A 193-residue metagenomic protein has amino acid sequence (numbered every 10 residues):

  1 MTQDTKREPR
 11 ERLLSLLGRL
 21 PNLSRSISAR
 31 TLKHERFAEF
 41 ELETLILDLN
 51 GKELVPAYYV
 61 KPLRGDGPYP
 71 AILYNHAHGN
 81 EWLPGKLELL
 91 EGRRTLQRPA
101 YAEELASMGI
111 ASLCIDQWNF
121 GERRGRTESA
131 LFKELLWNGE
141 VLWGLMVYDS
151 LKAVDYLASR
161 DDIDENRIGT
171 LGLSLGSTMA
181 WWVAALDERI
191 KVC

Functional and structural regions predicted by a protein language model:
M1-S24: N-terminal pre-domain segments of enzymes
L17-N22, G85-L87, N138-E140, E165: A short, structure-level motif marking secondary-structure boundaries and short turns
N22-G67, A71: N-terminal cap/lid segment of alpha/beta-hydrolase-fold proteins
L49-G51, K61, A77-G79, N119 (+1 more regions): Short, flexible loop/turn elements at secondary-structure junctions
A57-R64, A102-L105, W182: Short amphipathic alpha-helices and their capping/turn segments at secondary-structure boundaries
G67, N75-V154, A158-S159: Cap/lid segment of the alpha/beta-hydrolase catalytic domain
A71-Y74, S112-C114, G169, V192-C193: Structural recognition of the beta-strand scaffold that forms the well-ordered cores of secreted hydrolase catalytic
L151-C193: Primarily recognizes the serine-hydrolase "nucleophile elbow" in alpha/beta-hydrolase and SGNH/GDSL folds
